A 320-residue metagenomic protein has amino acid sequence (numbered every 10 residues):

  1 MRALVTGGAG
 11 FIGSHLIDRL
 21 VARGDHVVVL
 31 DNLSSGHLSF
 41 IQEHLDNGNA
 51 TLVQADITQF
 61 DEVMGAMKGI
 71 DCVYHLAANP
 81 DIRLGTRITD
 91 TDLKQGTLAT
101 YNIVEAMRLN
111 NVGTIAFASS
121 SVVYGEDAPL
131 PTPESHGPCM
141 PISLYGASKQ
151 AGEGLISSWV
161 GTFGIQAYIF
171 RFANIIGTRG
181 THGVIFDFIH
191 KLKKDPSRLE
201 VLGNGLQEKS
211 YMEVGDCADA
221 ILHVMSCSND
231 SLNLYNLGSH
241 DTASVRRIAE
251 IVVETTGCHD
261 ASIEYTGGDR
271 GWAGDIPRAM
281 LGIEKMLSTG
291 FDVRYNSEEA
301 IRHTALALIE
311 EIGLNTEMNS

Functional and structural regions predicted by a protein language model:
M1-I175: N-terminal Rossmann-like NAD(P)+-binding domain of SDR-like oxidoreductases, especially those catalyzing
G36, T58, R87, Q95-L98 (+7 more regions): Residue-level signal for the nucleotide or nucleotide-sugar donor/cofactor binding architecture
D61-M64, D71, R83, D90 (+9 more regions): Residues in well-ordered alpha-helical elements
M107, V160, L192, V224-M225: Hydrophobic pocket-lining residues that define ligand/cofactor binding sites across diverse proteins
E126-A128, T178-G180, V184, K285: Short beta-loop-alpha junction of Rossmann-like oxidoreductase domains
L130-P131, H182-K191, V252: A glycine/serine/threonine-rich, flexible loop-to-helix segment that serves as the NAD(P) cofactor-binding "lid"
A151, L155, W159, F188 (+2 more regions): Hydrophobic alpha-helix immediately C-terminal to the catalytic Tyr-X-X-X-Lys motif of short-chain
K193-S320: C-terminal substrate-binding subdomain of Rossmann-fold SDR/epimerase-dehydratase oxidoreductases
